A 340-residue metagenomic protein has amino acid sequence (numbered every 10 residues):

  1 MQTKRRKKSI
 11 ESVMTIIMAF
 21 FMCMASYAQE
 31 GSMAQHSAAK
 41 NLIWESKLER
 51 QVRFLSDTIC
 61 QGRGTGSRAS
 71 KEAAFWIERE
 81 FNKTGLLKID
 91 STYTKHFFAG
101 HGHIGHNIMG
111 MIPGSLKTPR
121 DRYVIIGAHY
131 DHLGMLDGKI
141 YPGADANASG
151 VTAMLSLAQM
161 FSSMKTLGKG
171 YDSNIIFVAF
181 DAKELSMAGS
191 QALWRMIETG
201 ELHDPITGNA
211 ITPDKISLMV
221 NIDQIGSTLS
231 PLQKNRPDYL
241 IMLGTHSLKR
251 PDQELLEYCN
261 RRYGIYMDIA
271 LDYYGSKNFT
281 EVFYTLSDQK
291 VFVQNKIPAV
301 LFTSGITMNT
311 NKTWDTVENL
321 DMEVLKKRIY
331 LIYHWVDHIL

Functional and structural regions predicted by a protein language model:
M14-A25: Bacterial N-terminal signal peptides
E30-E72, T84, M308-D315: N-terminal capping segment at the start of a domain
I43, K47-R50, F54, R68-K83 (+8 more regions): Extracytoplasmic/secreted proteins, especially bacterial periplasmic and envelope-associated proteins
R53, G62-P113, A270: A non-catalytic alpha/beta surface segment that caps or lines the substrate-entry region of metallo-dependent hydrolase
G110, I126, D131-M187, I332: Alpha-helical metal-binding/catalytic segments enriched in His/Glu/Asp
F180-S287, A299: Metal-dependent peptidase/peptidase-like ectodomains
T303-L340: His/Asp/Glu-rich mid-to-C-terminal helical/loop segments that flank catalytic regions of hydrolases
